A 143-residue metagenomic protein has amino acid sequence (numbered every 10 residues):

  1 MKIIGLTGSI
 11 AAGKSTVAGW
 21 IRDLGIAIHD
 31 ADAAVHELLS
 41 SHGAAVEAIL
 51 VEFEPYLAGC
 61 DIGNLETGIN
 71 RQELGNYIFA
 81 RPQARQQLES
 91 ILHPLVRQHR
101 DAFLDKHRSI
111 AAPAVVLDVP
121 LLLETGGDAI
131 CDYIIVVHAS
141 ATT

Functional and structural regions predicted by a protein language model:
M1-N64: Glycine-rich phosphate-binding loop of ATP-dependent small-molecule kinases
I3, S9, V17-W20, E37 (+4 more regions): Residue-level recognition of specific faces of alpha-helices
A12, A44, Q83, L95 (+2 more regions): Short alpha-helical
A27, T67, V115: Residues that recognize and position ribonucleotide moieties
H36-A112: ATP-dependent small-molecule kinase phosphotransfer cores that center on conserved nucleotide phosphate-binding segments
R97-S109, A114-T143: ATP-dependent NMP and nucleoside kinases share a basic, alpha-helical "lid"
